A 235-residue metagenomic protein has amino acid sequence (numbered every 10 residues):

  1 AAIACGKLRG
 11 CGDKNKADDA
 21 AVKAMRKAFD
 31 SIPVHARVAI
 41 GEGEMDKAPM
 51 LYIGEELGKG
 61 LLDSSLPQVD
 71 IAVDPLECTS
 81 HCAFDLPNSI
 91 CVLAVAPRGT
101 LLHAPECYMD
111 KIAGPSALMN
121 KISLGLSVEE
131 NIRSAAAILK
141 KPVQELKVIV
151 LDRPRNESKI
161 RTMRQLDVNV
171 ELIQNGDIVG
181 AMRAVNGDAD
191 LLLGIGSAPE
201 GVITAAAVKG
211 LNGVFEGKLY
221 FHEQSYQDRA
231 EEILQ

Functional and structural regions predicted by a protein language model:
C5-K16, A21, M25, S31-V34 (+2 more regions): Alpha/propeptide regions of enzymes that mature by internal proteolysis
D18-R98: Flexible, acidic active-site loops/lids enriched in D/E/S/T/G that coordinate Mg2+ and/or position polar
V38-E42, I71-V73, C82-F84, H103-A104 (+3 more regions): General beta-strand structural signal in soluble alpha/beta enzymes
E44-K47, R155, Q174-A181: Short acidic loop-to-helix transition motifs that present clustered carboxylates
M50-Y52, A83-L86, A104-C107, S158-R164 (+2 more regions): Short acidic, glycine/serine/threonine-rich loops at helix termini
P75-F84, S89-C91, E157, I178-M182 (+1 more regions): Short glycine/serine/threonine-rich phosphate/pyrophosphate-binding segments that cradle anionic phosphate groups
V92-I173, Q235: Acidic beta-strand-loop-alpha-helix segment within the catalytic core of divalent metal-dependent phosphate-processing
R183-Q235: Oxyanion/phosphate-interacting regions
